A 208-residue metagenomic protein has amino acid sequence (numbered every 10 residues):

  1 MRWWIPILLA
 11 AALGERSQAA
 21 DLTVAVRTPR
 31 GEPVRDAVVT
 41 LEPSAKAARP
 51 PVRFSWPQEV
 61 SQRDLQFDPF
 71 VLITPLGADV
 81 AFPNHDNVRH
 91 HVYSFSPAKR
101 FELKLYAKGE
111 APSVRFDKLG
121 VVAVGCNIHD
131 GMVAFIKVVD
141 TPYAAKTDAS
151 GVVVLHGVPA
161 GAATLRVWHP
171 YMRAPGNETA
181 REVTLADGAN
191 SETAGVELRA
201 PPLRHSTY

Functional and structural regions predicted by a protein language model:
W4-I5, T23: Generic extreme N-terminus detector
I5-G14: Bacterial N-terminal signal peptides
Q18-Y208: Extracytoplasmic copper-binding redox domains, predominantly the cupredoxin/blue-copper superfamily
